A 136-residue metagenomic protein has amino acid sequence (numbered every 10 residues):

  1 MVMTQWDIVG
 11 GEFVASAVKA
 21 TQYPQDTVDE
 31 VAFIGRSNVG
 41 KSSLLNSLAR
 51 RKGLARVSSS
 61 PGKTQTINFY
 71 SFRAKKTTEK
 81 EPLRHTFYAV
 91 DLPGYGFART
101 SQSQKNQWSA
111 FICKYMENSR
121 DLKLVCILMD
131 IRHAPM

Functional and structural regions predicted by a protein language model:
M1-R99: Conserved G1/Walker A P-loop phosphate-binding module
A74, R132-P135: Acidic pyrophosphate-coordinating catalytic loop
F97-Q104, A134-M136: Conserved ATPase-coupling elements of RecA-like P-loop NTPase cores
S103-R132: Inter-motif core of Ras-like GTPase G domains
